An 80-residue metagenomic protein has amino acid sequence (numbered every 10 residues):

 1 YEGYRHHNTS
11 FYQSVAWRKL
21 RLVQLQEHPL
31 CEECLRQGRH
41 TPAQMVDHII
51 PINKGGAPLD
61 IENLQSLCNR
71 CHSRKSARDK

Functional and structural regions predicted by a protein language model:
Y1-S10, L67: BZIP DNA-binding basic region
R5, R18-R21, R74-R78: Basic side chains
H7, L35-S66, K75-A77: Histidine-centered nuclease catalytic patch
S10-R21, I49-N53: Short Cys/His-rich Zn2+-coordinating modules
A16-M45, C68-R70: Short cysteine-rich loop/turn motifs with clustered Cys
L30, A77-K80: Short, C-terminally biased terminal segments at protein or domain edges
